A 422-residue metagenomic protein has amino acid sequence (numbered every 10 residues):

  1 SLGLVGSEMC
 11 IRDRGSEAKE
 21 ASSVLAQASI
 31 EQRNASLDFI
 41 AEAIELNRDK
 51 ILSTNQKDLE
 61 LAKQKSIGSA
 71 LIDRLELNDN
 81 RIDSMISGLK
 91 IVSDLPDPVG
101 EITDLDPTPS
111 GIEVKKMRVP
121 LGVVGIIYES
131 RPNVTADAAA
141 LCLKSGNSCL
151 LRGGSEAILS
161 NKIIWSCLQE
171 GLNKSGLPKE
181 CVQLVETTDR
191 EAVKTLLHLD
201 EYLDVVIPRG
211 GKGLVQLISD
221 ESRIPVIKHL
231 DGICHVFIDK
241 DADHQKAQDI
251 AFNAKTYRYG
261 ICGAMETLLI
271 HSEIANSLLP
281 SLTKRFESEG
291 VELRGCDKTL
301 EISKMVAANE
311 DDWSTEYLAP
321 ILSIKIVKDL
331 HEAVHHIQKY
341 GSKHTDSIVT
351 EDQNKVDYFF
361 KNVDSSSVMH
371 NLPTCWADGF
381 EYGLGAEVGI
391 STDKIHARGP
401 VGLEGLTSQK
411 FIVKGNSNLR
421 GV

Functional and structural regions predicted by a protein language model:
S1-C10: Single conserved hydrophobic/aromatic residue that forms the stacking wall/gate of nucleotide- or nucleobase-binding
D13, E17, S130-N133, D137-S145 (+4 more regions): ALDH superfamily catalytic-core signature
G15-D73: Glycine-rich loop-to-alpha-helix module at the N-terminal edge of alpha/beta enzyme cores
A35, L330, H335-R420: C-terminal core of ALDH-fold dehydrogenases
A41-L46, I72-V99: Long amphipathic alpha-helix in the N-terminal Rossmann-like dinucleotide-binding domain of NAD(P)-dependent
D49, S53, D189-P208, G213-L217 (+2 more regions): Aldehyde/semialdehyde dehydrogenase
D94, T103-D241, Q245: Rossmann-like NAD(P) dinucleotide-binding subdomain of oxidoreductase/dehydrogenase enzymes
